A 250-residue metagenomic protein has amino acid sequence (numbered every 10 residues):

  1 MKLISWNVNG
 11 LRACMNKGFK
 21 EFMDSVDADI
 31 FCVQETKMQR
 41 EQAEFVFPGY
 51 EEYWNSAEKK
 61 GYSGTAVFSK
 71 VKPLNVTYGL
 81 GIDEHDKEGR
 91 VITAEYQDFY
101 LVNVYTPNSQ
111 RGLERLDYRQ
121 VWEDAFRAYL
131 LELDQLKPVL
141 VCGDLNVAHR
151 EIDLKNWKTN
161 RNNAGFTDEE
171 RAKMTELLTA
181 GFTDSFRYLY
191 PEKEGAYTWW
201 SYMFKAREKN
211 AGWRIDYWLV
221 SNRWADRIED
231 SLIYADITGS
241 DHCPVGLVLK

Functional and structural regions predicted by a protein language model:
M1-F47, E51, A57-Y62, Y78 (+1 more regions): N-terminal, active-site-proximal structural segment of metallo-dependent hydrolase catalytic domains
M1-N9, D98-Q110, C142: Active-site-proximal beta-strand elements of phosphoester/diester hydrolases
N7, M23-E41, L101, L130-E151 (+4 more regions): Active-site beta-strand/loop signature of hydrolases that rely on acidic residues for catalysis
I30, E51, A125-A211, I215: Metal-dependent phosphoesterases centered on the DNase I-like endonuclease/exonuclease/phosphatase
K37, A43-S109: Structured beta-strand-rich core segments of catalytic domains in phosphoester-bond hydrolases
K60-N75, E194, M203-D226: Conserved beta strand-loop-helix elements of the APE1-like EEP
K70, A94-Q97, S221-N222, L247-K250: Active-site beta-strand termini and strand-to-loop segments that position acidic
G81-I82, P107-E123, K158-N163: Surface-exposed cleft-lining segments at the edges of enzyme active sites
